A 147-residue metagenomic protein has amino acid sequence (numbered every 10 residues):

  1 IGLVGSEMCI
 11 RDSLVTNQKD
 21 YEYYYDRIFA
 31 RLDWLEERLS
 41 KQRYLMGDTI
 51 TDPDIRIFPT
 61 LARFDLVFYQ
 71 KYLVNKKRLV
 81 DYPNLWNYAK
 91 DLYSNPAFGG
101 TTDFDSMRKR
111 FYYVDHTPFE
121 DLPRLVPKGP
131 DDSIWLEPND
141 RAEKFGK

Functional and structural regions predicted by a protein language model:
I1-G5, C9: Single conserved hydrophobic/aromatic residue that forms the stacking wall/gate of nucleotide- or nucleobase-binding
S6, R27, R31-W34, R63: Amphipathic, well-ordered alpha-helical segments in soluble domains
L14-Y25, R43-M46, Y72-L79: Active-site rim elements
D33-E37, F58: Catalytic cores of nucleotide-enabled group-transfer and carboxylate-activating enzymes in metabolic and assembly-line
E37-D48, P96-T102: Surface-exposed helix-capping loop/turn segments at secondary-structure junctions
G47-K71, R78, L92: GST superfamily/GST-like fold recognition
V80-E120: A contiguous, mid-protein "functional segment" used to position or interact with cofactors/ions or partner subunits
I134-K147: Sequence-level preference for short, compositionally simple segments enriched in small aliphatic or small polar residues
